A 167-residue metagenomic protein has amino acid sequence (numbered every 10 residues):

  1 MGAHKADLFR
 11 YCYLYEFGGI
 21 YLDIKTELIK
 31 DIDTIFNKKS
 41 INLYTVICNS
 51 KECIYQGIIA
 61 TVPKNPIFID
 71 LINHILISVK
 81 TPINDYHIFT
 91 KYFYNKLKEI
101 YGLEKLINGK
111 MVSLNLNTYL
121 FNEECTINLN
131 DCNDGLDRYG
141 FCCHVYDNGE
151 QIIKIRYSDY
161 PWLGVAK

Functional and structural regions predicted by a protein language model:
M1-A6, L22-K167: Glycosyltransferase-associated regions of secretory-pathway enzymes, highlighting luminal stem/catalytic domains
D7-G19: Small-residue hinge/turn detector
